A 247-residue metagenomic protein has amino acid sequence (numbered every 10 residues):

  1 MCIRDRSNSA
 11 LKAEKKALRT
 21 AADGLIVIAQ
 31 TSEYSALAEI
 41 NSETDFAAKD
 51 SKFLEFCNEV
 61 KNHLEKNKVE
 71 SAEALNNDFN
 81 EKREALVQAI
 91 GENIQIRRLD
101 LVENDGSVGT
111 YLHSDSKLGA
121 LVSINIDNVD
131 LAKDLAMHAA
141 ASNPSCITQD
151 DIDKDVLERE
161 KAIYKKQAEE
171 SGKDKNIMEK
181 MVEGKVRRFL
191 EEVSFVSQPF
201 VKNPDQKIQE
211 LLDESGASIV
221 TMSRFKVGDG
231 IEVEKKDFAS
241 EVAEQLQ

Functional and structural regions predicted by a protein language model:
R4-Q247: N-terminal assembly/interaction segments in proteins that build large macromolecular machines
